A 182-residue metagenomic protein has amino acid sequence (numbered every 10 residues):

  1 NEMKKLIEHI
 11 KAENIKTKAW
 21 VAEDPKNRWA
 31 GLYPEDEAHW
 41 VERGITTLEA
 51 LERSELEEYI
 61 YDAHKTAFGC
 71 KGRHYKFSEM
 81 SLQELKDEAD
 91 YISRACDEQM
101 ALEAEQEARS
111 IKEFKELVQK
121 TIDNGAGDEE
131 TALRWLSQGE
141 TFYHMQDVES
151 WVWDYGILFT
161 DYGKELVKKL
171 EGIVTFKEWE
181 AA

Functional and structural regions predicted by a protein language model:
M3-A182: Long, charge-dense low-complexity segments
